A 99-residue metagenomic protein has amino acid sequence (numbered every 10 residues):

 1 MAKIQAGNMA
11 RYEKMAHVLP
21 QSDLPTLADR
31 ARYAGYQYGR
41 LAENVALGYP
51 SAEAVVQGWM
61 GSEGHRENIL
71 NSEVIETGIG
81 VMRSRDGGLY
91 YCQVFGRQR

Functional and structural regions predicted by a protein language model:
M1-R99: Functional surface patches built around histidine and acidic residues
